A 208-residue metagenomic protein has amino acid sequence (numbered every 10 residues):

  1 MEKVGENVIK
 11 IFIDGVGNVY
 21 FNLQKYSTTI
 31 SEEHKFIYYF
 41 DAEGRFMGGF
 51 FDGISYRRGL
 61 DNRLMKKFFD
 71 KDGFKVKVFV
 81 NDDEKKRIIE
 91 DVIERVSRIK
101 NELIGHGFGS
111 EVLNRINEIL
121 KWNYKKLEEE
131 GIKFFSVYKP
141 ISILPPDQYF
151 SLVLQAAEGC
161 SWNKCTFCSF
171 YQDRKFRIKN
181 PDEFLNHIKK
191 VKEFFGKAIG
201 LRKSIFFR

Functional and structural regions predicted by a protein language model:
M1-E102: Long terminal accessory regions outside catalytic cores
T28-T29, T166, K190: Residue-identity detector for threonine
S31, F36-R58, R87, D91-L154 (+1 more regions): N-terminal [4Fe-4S]-dependent radical SAM core
K71-F74, V78-N81, F134-Y138, S142 (+3 more regions): Generic, low-specificity signal for short hydrophobic/alpha-helical stretches with a mild N-terminal bias, encompassing
P145-N186: Canonical Radical SAM [4Fe-4S] cluster-binding loop centered on the CxxxCxxC motif and its immediate flanking residues
Y171-H187, V191-R208: Core AdoMet radical
